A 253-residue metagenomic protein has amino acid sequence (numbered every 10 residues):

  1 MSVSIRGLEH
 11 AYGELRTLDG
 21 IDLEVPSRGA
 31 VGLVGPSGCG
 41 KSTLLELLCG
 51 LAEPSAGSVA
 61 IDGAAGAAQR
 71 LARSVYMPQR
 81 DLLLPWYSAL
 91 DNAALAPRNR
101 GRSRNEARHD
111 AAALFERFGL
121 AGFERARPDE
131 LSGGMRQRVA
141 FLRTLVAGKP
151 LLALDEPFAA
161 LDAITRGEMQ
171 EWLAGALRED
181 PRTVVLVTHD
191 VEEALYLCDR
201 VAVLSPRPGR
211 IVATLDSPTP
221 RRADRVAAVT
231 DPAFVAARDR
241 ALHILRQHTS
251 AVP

Functional and structural regions predicted by a protein language model:
V34-P36: The feature captures the beta-strand-to-loop junction immediately N-terminal to the Walker
C49: Helix-to-loop junction immediately C-terminal to a conserved catalytic motif
E53, Y87, D91-E106, R117-F118: ABC-type ATPase nucleotide-binding domains, specifically the catalytic core motifs of the NBD
A56-Q69, D110: Conserved ABC transporter NBD signature motif
N105-F123, G175: Conserved ABC ATPase "signature" region
R127-L131, M135: Conserved ABC ATPase signature
F141: Hydrophobic anchor residue at the start of the ABC signature
V146-P150: A short, proline-enriched helix->beta-strand linker immediately N-terminal to the Walker B motif in ABC-type P-loop
